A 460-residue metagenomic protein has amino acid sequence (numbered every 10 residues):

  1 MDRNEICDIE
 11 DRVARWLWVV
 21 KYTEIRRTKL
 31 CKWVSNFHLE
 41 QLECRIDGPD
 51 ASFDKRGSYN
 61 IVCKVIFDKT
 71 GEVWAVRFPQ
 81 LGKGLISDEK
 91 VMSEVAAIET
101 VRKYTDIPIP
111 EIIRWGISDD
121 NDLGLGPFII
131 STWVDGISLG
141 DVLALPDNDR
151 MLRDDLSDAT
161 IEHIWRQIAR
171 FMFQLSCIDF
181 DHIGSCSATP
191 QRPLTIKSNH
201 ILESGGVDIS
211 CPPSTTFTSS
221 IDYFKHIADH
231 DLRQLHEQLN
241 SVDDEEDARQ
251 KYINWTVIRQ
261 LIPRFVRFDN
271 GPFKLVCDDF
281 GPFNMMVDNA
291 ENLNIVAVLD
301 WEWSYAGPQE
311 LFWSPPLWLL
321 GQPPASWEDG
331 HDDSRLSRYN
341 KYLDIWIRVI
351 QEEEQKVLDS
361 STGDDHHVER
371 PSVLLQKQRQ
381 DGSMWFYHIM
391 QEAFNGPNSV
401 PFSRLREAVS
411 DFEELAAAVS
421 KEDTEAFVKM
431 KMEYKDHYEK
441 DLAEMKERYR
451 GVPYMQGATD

Functional and structural regions predicted by a protein language model:
M1-A51: Juxta-kinase regulatory segment immediately upstream of eukaryotic protein kinase catalytic domains
V19, T23, R27, D54-K55 (+13 more regions): Aromatic-acidic/polar surface patches that form glycan- and anion
V20, G184-S185, R192-D247, S337-D460: Helical subdomain adjoining the active site within ATP-dependent kinase catalytic cores
I25, K29-W33, I61-V62, K90-A97 (+9 more regions): Acidic, Ser/Thr-rich intrinsically disordered and amphipathic helical segments
H38, F67-K69, N289: Short acidic, glycine-rich loop/turn motifs
P49-E246, Y252, R264-L275: ATP-binding pocket architecture of kinase catalytic cores
I61-K64, V76, T256-E310: Active-site acidic catalytic loop and adjacent metal/ATP-binding pocket of ATP-dependent phosphoryl transfer enzymes
L275, D288-E354, L358, K377-S383 (+2 more regions): Active-site Asp-x-Gly
